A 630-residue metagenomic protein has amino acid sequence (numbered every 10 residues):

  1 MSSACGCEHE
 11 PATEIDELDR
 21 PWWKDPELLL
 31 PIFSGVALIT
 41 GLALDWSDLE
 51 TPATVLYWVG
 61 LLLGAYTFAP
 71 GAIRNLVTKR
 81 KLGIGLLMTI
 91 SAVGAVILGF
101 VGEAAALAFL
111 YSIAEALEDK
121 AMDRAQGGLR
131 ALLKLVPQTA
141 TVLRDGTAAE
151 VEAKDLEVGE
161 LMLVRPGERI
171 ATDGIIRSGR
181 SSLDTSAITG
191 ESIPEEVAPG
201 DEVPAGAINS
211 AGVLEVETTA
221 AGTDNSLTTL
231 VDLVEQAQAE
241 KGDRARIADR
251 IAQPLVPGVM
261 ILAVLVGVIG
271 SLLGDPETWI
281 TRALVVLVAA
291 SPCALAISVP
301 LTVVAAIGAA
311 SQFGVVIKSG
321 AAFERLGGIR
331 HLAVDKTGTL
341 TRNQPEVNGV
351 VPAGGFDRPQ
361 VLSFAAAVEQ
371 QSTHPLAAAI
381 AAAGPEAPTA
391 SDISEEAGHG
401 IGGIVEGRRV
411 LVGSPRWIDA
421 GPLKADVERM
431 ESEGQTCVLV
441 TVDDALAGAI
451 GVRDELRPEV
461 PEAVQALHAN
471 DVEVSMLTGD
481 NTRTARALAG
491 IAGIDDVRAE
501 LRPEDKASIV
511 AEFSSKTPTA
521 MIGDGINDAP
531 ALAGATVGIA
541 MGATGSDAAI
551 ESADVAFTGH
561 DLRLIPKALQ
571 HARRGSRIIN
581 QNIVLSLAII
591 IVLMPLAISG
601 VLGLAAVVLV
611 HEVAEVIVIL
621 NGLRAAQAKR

Functional and structural regions predicted by a protein language model:
A4, I39, A43-L44, G71-V77 (+7 more regions): Membrane-embedded alpha-helical bundles of multi-pass transporters
P11-E17, P21-W22, G41-L42, Y57-T139 (+7 more regions): Actuator/coupling domain of P-type ATPases
I32-V36, R246-G274, R282-S291, P300-V303 (+1 more regions): Bilayer-spanning, highly hydrophobic alpha-helical transmembrane segments
W58-L61, S112, P254, I280-S298 (+1 more regions): Small-residue-enriched core segments of transmembrane alpha-helices in multipass membrane transport and channel
T78, T89, R124, L129 (+8 more regions): Conserved catalytic phosphorylation-site environment of P-type ATPases
A131-D224, A321-A365, I404-V405, K516: Conserved cytosolic catalytic loops of P-type ATPases
P166, V347-E473, T482, I491-V510: P-type ATPase nucleotide-binding
G407, T436, V442-Q581, I619: Conserved ATP-binding TGD loop and adjacent catalytic N/P-domain core of P-type ATPases
